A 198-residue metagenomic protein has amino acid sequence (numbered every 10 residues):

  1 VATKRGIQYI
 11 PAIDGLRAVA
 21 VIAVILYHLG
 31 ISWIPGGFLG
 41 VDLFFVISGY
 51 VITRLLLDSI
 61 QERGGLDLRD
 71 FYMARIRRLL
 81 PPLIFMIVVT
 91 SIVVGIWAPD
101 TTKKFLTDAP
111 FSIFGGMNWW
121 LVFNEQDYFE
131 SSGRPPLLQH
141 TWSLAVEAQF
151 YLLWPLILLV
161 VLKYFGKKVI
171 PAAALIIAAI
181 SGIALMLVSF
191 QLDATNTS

Functional and structural regions predicted by a protein language model:
V1-S198: Membrane-interface helix/loop caps of multi-pass membrane proteins
